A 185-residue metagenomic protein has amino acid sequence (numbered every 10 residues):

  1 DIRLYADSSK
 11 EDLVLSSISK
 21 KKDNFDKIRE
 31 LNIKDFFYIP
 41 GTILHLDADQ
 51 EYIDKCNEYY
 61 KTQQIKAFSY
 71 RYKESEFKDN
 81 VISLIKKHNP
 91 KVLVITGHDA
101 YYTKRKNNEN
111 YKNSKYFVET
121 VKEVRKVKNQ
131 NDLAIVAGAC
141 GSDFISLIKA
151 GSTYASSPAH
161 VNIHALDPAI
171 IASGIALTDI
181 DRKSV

Functional and structural regions predicted by a protein language model:
I2-L31: Intrinsically disordered, low-complexity, charged/polar segments
G41-Q50: Conserved acidic segment of CheY-like receiver
N57-F68: Short helix-loop-beta junction
Y72-S75, P158-P168: Short, acidic/turn-prone active-site loops that include or flank metal/cofactor- and phosphate-binding residues
I85-H98, S152: Proline-aspartate-enriched helix->loop->beta-strand connector
Y101-T120: A short, glycine/acidic-enriched catalytic loop
Y116-I163: Catalytic cores of nucleophile-dependent amide-cleaving enzymes
V185: Conserved small/polar residues in nucleotide/adenosyl-binding loops
